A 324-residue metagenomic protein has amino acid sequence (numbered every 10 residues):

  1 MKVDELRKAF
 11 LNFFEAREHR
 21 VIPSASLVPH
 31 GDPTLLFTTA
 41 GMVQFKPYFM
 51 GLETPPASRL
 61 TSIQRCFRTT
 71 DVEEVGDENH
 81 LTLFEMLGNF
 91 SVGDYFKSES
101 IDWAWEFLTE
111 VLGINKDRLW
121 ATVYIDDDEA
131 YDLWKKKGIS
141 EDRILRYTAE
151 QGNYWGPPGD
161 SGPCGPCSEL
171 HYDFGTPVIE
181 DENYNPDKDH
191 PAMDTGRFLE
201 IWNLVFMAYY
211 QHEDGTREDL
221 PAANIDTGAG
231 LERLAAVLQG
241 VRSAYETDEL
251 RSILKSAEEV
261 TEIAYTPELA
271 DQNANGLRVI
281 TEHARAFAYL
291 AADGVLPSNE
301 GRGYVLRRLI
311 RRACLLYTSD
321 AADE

Functional and structural regions predicted by a protein language model:
M1-L306, R311-L316: Alpha-helical segments
Y317-D323: Conserved small/polar residues in nucleotide/adenosyl-binding loops
